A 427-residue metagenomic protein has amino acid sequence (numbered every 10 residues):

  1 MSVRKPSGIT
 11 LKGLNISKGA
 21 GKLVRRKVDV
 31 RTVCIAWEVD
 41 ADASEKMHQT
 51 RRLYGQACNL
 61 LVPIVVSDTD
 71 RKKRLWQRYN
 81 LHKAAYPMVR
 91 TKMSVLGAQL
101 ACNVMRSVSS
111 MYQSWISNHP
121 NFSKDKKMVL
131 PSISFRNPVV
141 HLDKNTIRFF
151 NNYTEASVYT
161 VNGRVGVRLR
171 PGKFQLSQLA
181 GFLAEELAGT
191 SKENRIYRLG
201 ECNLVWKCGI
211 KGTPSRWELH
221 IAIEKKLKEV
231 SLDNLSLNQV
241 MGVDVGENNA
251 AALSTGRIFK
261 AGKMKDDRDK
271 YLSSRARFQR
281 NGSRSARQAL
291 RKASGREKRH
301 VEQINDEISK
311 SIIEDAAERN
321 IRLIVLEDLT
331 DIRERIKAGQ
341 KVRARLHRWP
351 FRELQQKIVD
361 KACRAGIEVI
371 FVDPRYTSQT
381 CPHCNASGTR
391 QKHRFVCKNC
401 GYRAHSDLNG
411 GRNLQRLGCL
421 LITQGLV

Functional and structural regions predicted by a protein language model:
M1-V427: Nucleic-acid substrate recognition interfaces
